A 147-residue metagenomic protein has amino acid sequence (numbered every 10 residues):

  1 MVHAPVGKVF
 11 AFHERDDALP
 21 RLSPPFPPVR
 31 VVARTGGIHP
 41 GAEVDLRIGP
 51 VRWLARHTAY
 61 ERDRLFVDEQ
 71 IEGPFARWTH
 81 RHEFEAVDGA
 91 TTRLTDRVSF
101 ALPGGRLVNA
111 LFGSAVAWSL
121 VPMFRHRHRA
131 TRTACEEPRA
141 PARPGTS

Functional and structural regions predicted by a protein language model:
M1-G36: Hydrophobic ligand-binding cavity/cleft-lining segments
M1-H3, R47, R56, E83-E85 (+1 more regions): Generic structural detector for well-ordered beta-strands
P5, R62, V87-T91: Short strand-connecting beta-turns/loops that link adjacent beta-strands
P20, R30-E72, R93, H126-R129 (+1 more regions): Glycine-rich portal/gate segments that line the openings of hydrophobic small-molecule binding cavities
Q70-P122, A142: Beta-strand/loop substructures that line and gate deep hydrophobic ligand-binding cavities in soluble
